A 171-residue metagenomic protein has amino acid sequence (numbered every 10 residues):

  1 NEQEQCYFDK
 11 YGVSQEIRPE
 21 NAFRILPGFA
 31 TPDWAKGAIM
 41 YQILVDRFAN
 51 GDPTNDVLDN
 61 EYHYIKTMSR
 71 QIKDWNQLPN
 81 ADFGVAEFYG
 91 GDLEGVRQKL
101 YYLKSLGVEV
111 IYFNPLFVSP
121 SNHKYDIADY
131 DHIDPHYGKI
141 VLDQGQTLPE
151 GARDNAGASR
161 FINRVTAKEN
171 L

Functional and structural regions predicted by a protein language model:
N1-P19: Alpha-glucan (starch/glycogen) binding determinants
Q15-L171: Acidic/aromatic-lined carbohydrate-recognition and catalytic surfaces of CAZymes acting on diverse glycans
